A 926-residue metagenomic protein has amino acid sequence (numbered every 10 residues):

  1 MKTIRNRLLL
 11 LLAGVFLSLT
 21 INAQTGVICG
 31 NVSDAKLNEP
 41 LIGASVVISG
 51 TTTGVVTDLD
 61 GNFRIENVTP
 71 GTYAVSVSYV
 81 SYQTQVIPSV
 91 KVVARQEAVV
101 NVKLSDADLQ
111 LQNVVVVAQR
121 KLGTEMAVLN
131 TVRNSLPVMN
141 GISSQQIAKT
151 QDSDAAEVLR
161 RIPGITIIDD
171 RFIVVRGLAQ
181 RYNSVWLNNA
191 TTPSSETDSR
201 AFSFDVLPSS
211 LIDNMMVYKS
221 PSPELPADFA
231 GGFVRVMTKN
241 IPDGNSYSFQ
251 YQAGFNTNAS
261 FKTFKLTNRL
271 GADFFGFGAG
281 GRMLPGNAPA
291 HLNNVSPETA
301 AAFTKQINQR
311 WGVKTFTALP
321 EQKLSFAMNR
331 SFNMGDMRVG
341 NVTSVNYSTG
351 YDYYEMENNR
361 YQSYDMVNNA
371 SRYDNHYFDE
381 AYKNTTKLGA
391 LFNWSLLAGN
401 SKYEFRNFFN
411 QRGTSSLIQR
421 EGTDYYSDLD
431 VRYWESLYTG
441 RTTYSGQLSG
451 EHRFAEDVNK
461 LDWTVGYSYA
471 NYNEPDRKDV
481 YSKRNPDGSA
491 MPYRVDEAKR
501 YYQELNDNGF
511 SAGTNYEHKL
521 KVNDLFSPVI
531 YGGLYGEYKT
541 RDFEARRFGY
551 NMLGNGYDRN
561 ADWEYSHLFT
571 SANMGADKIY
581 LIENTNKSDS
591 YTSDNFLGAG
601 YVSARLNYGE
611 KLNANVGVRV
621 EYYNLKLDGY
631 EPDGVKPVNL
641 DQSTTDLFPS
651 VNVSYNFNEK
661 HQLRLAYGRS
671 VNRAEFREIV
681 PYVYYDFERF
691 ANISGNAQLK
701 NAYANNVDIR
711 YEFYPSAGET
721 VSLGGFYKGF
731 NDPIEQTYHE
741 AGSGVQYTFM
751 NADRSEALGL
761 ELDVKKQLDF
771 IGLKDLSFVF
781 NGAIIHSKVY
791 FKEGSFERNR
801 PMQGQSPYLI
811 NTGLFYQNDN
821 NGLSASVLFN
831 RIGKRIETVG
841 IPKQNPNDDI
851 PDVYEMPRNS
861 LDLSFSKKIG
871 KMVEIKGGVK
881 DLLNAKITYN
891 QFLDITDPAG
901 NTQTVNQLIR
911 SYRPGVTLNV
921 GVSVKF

Functional and structural regions predicted by a protein language model:
V27, F303-I418, Y444-L448, V651: Transmembrane beta-barrel wall of Gram-negative outer-membrane proteins
S33, L37, A44-V47, S78-Y82 (+4 more regions): Short, acidic, small-residue-rich periplasmic hinge/interaction motif at the N-terminus of Gram-negative outer-membrane
T51-N62: Short, acidic Ser/Thr/Gly-rich low-complexity loop/linker segments typical of extracellular and cell-surface proteins
K91, R120-L122, M126-V174, N189-V206 (+2 more regions): Periplasmic N-terminal accessory/gating domains of Gram-negative outer-membrane beta-barrel systems
T191, R420, N473-E474, W563-I582 (+6 more regions): Surface-exposed extracellular loop regions of Gram-negative outer-membrane beta-barrel proteins, predominantly
Y493, L505, G509-N515, S694-K700 (+4 more regions): Outer membrane beta-barrel strand-and-loop segments of large Gram-negative receptors, especially TonB-dependent
F726-G729, T748-V839: Gram-negative outer-membrane beta-barrel transporters
R831-K843, K867-F926: C-terminal beta-signal and adjacent terminal beta-strands/loops of Gram-negative outer-membrane beta-barrel proteins
